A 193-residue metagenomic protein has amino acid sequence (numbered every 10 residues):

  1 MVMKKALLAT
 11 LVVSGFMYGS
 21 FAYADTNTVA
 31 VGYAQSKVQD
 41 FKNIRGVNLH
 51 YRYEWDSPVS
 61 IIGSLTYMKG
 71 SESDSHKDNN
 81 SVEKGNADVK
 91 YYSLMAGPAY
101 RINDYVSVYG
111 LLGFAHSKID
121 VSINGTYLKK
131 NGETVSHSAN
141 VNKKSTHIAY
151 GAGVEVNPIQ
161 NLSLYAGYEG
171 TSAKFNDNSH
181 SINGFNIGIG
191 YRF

Functional and structural regions predicted by a protein language model:
M1-T26: Cleavable N-terminal export/targeting peptides
S20-D74: Short glycine/proline- and aromatic-enriched beta-strand/turn motifs that initiate or cap beta-hairpins
D25, N43-V47, D88-Y92, K144-I148 (+1 more regions): Residues that define the transmembrane beta-barrel architecture of outer-membrane proteins
N27-V29, S57-G63, Y105-V108, V156 (+1 more regions): Repeated loop/turn-to-beta-strand initiation elements of outer-membrane beta-barrel proteins
Y33-K37, L65-S71, K90, F114-D120 (+2 more regions): Transmembrane beta-strands of outer-membrane beta-barrel pores
Q35, Y53, P98-Y100, F114 (+3 more regions): Residue-level signature of outer-membrane beta-barrel architecture
D40-G46, E72-V82, D120-K130, F175-N183: Outer-membrane beta-barrel translocator domains and adjoining extracellular loop/strand segments of Gram-negative
V156-N157, S163, S181-F193: Outer-membrane beta-barrel "beta-signal"
